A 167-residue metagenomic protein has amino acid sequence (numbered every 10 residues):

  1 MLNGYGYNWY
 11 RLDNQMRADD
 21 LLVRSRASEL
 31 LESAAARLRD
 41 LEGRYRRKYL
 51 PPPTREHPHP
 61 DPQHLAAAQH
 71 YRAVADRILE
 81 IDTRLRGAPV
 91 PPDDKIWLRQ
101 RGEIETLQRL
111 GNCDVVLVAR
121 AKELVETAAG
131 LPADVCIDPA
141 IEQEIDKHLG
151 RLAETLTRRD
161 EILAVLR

Functional and structural regions predicted by a protein language model:
M1-P53: Leu/Val/Ala/Ile-rich N-terminal alpha-helices, chiefly Sec-type signal peptides and the beginnings
R37-D138: Charged linear interaction tracts used for macromolecular binding and regulation
G130-R167: Preference for long, well-ordered alpha-helical segments
